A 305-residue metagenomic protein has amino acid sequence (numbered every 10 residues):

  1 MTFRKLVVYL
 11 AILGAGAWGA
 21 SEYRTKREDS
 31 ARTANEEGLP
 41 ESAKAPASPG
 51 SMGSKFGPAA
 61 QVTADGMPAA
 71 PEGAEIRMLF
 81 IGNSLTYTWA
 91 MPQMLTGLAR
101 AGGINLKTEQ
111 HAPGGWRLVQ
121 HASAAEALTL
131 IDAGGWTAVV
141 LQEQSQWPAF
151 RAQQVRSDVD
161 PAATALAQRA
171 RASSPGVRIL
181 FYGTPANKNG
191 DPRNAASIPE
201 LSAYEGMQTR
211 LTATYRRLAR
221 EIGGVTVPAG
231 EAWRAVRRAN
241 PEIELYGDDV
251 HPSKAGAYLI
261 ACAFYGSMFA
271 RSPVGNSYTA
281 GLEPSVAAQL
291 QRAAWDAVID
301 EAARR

Functional and structural regions predicted by a protein language model:
M1-I12: N-terminal Sec-pathway targeting helices
L13-Y23: Hydrophobic alpha-helical membrane-insertion segments, chiefly the h-region of N-terminal signal peptides
G19, D29-M52, D249-H251, C262-R305: Conserved catalytic region of serine esterases and O-acyltransferases that act on ester linkages in lipids
A34-R77: N-terminal low-complexity, Pro/Thr/Ser-rich intrinsically disordered segments that act as propeptides or flexible
R77-L79, L85-R171, P175: Conserved SGNH/GDSL esterase-like catalytic core that processes O-acyl groups on lipids and polysaccharides
F80, A90-G97, E126, Q154 (+8 more regions): Extracytoplasmic/secreted proteins, especially bacterial periplasmic and envelope-associated proteins
S84, T88, M94-G102, L130 (+9 more regions): Structured segments of extracytoplasmic/periplasmic soluble domains in secreted or envelope-associated proteins
L130-V250, K254: Alpha-helical cap/lid subdomain in secreted, periplasmic, or secretory-pathway luminal O-acyl-processing enzymes
